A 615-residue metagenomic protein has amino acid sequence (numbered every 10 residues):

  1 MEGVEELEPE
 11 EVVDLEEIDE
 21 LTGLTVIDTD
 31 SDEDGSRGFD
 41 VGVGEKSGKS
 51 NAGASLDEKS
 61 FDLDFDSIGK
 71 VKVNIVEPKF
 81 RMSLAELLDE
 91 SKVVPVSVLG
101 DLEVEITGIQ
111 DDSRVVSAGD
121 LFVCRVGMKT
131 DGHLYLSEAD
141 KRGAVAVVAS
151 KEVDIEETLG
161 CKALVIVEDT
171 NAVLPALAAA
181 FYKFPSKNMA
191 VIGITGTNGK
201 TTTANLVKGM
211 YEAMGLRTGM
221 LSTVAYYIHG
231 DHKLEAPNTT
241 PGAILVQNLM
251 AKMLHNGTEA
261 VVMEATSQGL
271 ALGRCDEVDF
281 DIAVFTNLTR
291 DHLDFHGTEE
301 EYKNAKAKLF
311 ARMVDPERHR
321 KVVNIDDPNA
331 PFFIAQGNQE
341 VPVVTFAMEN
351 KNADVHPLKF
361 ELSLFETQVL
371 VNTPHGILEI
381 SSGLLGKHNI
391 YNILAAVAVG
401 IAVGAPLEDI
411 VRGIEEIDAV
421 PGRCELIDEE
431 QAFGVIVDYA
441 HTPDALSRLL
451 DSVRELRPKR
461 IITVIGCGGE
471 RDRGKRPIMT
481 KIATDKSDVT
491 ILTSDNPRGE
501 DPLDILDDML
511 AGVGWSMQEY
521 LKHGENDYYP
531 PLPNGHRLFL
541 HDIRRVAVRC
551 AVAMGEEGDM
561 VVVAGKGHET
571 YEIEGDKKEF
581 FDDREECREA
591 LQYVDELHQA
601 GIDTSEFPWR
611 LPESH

Functional and structural regions predicted by a protein language model:
M1-P95, V116-L121, D131, N205 (+2 more regions): ATP-dependent carboxylate-amine ligase
L87, D120, A139, L177 (+13 more regions): Residue-level signal for inorganic ion chemistry
L102-E152: Extracellular/luminal Protease-associated
K141, V145-K151, R320-I325, V464-I465 (+1 more regions): Short internal beta-strands
I155-L159, H255-N256, V262-M263, A271 (+7 more regions): Acidic, Mg2+-coordinating active-site environments of NTP-dependent enzymes
V165-L174: N-terminal pre-Walker A segment at the start of P-loop NTPase domains
A179-Y226, D231-H232: Walker A (P-loop) phosphate-binding motif
H232, P237-T266: Conserved nucleotide-sensing/catalytic segment adjacent to the nucleotide-binding pocket in NTP-handling enzymes
